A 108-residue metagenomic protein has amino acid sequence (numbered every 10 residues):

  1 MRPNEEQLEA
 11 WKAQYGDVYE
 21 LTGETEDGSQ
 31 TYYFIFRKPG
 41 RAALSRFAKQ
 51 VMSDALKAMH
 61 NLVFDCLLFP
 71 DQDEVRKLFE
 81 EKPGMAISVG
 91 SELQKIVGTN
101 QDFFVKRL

Functional and structural regions predicted by a protein language model:
R2-K12: Low-complexity intrinsically disordered segments
E5, G16-Y19, F64, Q101: Intrinsic disorder/low-complexity signal
G16-S29: Short acidic-hydrophobic surface loop/beta-edge motif
D27-L108: Short, surface-exposed, charged amphipathic helix/loop patches that serve as local interaction elements
